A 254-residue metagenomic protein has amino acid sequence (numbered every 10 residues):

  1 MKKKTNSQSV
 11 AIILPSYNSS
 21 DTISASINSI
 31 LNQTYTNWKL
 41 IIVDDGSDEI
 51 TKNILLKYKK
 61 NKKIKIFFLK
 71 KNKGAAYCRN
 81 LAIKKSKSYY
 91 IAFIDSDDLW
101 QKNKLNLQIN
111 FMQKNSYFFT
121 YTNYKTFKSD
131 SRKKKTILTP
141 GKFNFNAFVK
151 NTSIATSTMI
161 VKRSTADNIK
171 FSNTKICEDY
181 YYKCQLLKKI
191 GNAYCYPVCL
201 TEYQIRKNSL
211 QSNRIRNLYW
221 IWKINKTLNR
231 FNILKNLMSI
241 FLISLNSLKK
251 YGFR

Functional and structural regions predicted by a protein language model:
Q8-A11, S29, K39, Y181: Cell-envelope/extracellular polymer assembly enzymes that use nucleotide-activated donors
N18-N32: Short, well-formed alpha-helical segments that are part of the catalytic scaffolds of diverse glycosyltransferases
T22-S24, E49-K57, L99, N103: Acidic helix N-cap motif at the loop->helix transition within catalytic regions of sugar-transfer enzymes
S29, T36, D44-N53, K71 (+1 more regions): A conserved acidic beta->alpha catalytic loop
L69-S86: Glycine-rich, basic loop-to-helix element that forms the pyrophosphate-binding segment of sugar-nucleotide handling
I91: Short aromatic/hydrophobic "clamp" motif used to bind/position activated sugar donors
N103-K134: Conserved donor NDP-sugar-binding/catalytic core segment of glycosyltransferases
K142-W220: Conserved nucleotide-sugar donor-binding catalytic segment
